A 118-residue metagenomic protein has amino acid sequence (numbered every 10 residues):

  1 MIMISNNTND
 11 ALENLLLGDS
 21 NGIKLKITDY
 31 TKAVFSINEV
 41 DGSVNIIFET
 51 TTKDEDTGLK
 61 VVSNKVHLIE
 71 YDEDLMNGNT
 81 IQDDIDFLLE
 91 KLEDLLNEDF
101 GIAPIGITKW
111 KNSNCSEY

Functional and structural regions predicted by a protein language model:
I2, T50-T51, E55-T57, D99-A103 (+1 more regions): Disordered, low-complexity tails and leader-like regions
I2-V34: Negatively charged, low-complexity tracts enriched in Asp/Glu with abundant Ser/Thr
M3-D10, E39, M76-D83, F87: Alpha-helix boundary/N-cap detector
N7, G22, N38, N45 (+3 more regions): Serine/proline-rich low-complexity intrinsically disordered segments, especially terminal tails, linkers
L12, L25-I27, A33-I37, V44-T50 (+4 more regions): Hydrophobic beta-strand residues in large extracellular and virion-surface proteins
L12, N21-G22, Y30, N38-V44 (+3 more regions): Intrinsic-disorder/low-complexity loop/linker signature
G42-D83: Intrinsically disordered, low-complexity regulatory segments enriched in Ser/Thr/Pro and charged residues
V66-Y118: Mixed-charge, Lys/Arg-enriched low-complexity segments
